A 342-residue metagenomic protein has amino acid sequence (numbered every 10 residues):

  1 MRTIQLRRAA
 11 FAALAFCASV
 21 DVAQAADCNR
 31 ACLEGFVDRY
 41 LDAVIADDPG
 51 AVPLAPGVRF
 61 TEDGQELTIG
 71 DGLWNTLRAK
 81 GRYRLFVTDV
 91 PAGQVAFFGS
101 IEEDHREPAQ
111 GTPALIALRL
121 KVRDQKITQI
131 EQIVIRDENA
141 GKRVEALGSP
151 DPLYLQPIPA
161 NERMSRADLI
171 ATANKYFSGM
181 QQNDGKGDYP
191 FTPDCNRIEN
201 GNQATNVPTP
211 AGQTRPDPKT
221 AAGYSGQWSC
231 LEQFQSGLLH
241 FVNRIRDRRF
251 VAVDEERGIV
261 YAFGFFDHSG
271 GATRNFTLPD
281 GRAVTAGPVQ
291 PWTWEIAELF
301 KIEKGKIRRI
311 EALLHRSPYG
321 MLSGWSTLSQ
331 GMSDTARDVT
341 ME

Functional and structural regions predicted by a protein language model:
M1, C17-S19, A51: Low-complexity, intrinsically disordered short peptide segments enriched in small/polar/basic residues
M1-A10: Bacterial N-terminal signal peptides that target proteins for export
A10-D21: Bacterial N-terminal signal peptides
D21-E342: C-terminal and inter-domain tail/linker signature
